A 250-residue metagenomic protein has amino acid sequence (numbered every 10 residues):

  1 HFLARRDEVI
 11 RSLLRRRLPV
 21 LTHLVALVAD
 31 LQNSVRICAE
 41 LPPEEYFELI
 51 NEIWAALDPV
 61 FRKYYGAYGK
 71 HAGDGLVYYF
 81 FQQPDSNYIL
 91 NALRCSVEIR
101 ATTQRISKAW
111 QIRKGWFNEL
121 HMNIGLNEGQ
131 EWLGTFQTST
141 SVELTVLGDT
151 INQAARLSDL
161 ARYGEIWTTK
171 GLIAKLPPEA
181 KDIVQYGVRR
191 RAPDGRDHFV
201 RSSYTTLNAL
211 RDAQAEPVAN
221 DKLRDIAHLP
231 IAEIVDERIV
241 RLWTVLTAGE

Functional and structural regions predicted by a protein language model:
H1-Y68, W116, E237-R238, A248-E250: Juxtacatalytic helix/coil linker segments that couple regulatory or sensory modules to the catalytic cores
S34, L76, L172-I173: A generic structural signal for short hydrophobic patches within well-formed alpha-helices
I50-A55, S96-Q104: Short, hydrophobic/amphipathic alpha-helical packing segments that form internal helix faces or helix-helix interfaces
F61-N91, I106-D149: Catalytic core of nucleotidyl cyclases, primarily class III adenylyl/guanylyl cyclases
A101-N118, I124-Q130, S158-A192: A short beta-strand->alpha-helix segment at the C-terminal rim of the class III nucleotidyl cyclase catalytic domain
N152: Extended catalytic cores and adjacent scaffolds of nucleotide/polyanion-binding enzymes
Y163-E250: Intrinsically disordered, glycine/charged-rich C-terminal tails and inter-domain linkers that flank nucleotidyl cyclase
